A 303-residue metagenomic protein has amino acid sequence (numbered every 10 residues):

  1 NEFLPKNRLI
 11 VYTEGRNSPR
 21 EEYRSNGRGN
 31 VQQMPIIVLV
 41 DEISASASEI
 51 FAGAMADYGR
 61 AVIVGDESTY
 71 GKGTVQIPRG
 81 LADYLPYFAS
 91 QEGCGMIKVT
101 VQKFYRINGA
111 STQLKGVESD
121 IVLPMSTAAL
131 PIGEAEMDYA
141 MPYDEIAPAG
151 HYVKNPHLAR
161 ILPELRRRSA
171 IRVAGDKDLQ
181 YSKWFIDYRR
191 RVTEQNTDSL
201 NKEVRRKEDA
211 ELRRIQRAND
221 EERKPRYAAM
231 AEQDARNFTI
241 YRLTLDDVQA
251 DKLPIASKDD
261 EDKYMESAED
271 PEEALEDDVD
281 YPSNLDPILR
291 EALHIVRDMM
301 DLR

Functional and structural regions predicted by a protein language model:
N1, G53, R290-D298: A broad, structural surface signal
N1-I146: Conserved acidic, small-residue-rich alpha-beta core segments centered on
R106-V296, R303: Conserved functional hotspot residues or short segments at active or partner-binding sites across diverse domains
